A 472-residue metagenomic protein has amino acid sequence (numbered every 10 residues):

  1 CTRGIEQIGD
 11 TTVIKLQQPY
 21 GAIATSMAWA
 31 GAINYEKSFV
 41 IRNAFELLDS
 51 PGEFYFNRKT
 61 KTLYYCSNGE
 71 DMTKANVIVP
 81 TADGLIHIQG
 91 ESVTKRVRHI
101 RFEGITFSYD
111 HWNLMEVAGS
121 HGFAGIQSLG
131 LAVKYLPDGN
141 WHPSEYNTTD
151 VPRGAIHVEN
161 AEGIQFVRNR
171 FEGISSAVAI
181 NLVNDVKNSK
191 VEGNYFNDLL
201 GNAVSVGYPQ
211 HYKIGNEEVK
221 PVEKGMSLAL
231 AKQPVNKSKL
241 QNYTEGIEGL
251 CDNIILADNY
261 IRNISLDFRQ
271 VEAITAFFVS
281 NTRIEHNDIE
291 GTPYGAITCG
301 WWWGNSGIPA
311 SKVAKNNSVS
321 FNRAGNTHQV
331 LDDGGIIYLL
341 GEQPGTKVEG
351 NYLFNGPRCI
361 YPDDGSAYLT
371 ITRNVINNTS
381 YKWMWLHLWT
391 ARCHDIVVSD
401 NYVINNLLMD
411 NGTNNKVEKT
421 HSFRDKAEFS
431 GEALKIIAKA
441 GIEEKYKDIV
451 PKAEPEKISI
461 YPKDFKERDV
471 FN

Functional and structural regions predicted by a protein language model:
C1-N160, I164-R170, Y212-E245, K452-N472: Extracellular polysaccharide-degrading/modifying enzymes targeting complex plant/algal/animal polysaccharides
K15-Q17, N57, C66, Q89 (+7 more regions): A structural detector for beta-sheet-dominated domains
K61, F102, V204, N287 (+1 more regions): Conserved hydrophobic/aromatic pocket- or pore-lining residues that grip, position, or stack substrates in active sites
D83, H111-V117, R153, S175-L182 (+10 more regions): Short glycine/acidic-rich loop motifs that flank beta-strands on beta-rich extracellular proteins
R98-Y109, H142, E162-G173, K187-G201 (+7 more regions): Right-handed parallel beta-helix
N113, G350, Y361-E454, N472: Extracellular beta-rich repeat passengers
P152-H157, S176-V183, S238-E248, Q270-T275 (+3 more regions): The substrate-binding groove and active-site-proximal loops of carbohydrate-active enzymes, especially glycoside
H286, C299, W303-G304: C-terminal or late-domain output modules
